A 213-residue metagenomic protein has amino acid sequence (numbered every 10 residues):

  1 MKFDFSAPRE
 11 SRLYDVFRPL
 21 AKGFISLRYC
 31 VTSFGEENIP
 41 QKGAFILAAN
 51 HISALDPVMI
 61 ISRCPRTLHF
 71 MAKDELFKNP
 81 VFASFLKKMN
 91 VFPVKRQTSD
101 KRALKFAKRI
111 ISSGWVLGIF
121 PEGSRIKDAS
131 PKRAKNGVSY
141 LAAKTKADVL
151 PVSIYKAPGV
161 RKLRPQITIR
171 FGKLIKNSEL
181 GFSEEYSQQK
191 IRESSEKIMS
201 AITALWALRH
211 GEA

Functional and structural regions predicted by a protein language model:
M1-C30: N-terminal membrane-anchoring alpha-helices
K2-R9, L13, R102-A213: Non-catalytic C-terminal accessory region of glycerolipid acyltransferases and related lyso-lipid remodeling enzymes
L13-D15, P19, S26, P40-T98 (+1 more regions): Catalytic core of membrane glycerolipid acyltransferases/transacylases, capturing the structured, soluble-facing
G23-K42, L205: N-terminal signal-anchor transmembrane helix
V31, L68, L117: Hydrophobic anchor at the start of a short beta-strand that flanks the dinucleotide cofactor-binding loop
V31-T32, T98-L104: Glycine-rich, highly charged phosphate/nucleotide-binding loops
G35, N50, A72-K73, N90 (+2 more regions): A secondary-structure boundary/capping signal
E37, S99, Y155: Residue-level "edge-of-site" marker
